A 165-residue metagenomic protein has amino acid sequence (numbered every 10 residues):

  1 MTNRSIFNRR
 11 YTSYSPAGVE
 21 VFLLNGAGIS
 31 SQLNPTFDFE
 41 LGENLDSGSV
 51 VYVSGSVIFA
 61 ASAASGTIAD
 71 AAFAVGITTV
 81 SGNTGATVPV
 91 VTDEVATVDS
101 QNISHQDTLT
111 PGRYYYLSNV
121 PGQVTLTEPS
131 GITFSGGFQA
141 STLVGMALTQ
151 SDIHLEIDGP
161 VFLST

Functional and structural regions predicted by a protein language model:
T2-R9, P16, F22-T165: Glycine-anchored, exposed beta-strand/edge motif detector
